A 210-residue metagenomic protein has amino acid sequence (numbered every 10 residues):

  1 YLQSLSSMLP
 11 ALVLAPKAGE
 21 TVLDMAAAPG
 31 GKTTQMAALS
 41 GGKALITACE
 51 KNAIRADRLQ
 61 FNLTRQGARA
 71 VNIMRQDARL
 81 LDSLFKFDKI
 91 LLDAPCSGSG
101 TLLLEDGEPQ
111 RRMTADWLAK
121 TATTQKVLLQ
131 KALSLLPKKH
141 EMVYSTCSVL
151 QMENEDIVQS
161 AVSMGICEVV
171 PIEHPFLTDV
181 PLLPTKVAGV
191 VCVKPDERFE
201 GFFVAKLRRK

Functional and structural regions predicted by a protein language model:
Y1-K210: S-adenosylmethionine
